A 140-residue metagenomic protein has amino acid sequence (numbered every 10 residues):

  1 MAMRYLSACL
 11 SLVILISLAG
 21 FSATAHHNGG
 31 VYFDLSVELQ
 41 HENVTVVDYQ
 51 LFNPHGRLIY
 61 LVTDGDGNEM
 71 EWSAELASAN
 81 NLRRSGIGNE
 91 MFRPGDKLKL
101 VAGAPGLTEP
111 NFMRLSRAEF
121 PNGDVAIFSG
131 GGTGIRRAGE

Functional and structural regions predicted by a protein language model:
M1-L10: Bacterial N-terminal signal peptides that target proteins for export
C9-G20: Bacterial N-terminal signal peptides
T24-L39: Short boundary/loop segments of OB/S1/cold-shock single-stranded nucleic-acid-binding domains
N43-V46: Conserved hydrophobic positions within beta-strands
F52-T63: Short aromatic-glycine-enriched beta-strand elements
E75-R84: Short, structured beta-strand/loop micro-motifs enriched in basic residues and often containing a Trp
R84-K99: Short nucleic-acid-contacting surface segments enriched for D/E, G, S/T with interspersed K/R
P105-G130: OB-fold/S1-family single-stranded nucleic acid-binding modules
